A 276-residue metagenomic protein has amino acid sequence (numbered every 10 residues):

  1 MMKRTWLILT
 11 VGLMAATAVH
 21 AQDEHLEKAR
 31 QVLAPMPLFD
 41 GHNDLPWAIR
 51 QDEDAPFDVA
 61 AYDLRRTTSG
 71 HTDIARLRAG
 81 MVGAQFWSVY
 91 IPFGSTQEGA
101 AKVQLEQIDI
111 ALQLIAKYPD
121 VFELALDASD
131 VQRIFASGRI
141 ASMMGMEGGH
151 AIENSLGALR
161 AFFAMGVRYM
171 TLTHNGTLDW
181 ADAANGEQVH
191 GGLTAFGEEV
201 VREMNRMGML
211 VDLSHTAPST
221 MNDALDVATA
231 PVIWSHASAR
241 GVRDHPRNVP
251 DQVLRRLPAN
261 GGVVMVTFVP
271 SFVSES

Functional and structural regions predicted by a protein language model:
M1, A16-Q22, R30, T229: Intrinsic disorder/low-complexity segments
M1-L7: Bacterial N-terminal signal peptides that target proteins for export
I8-A16: Bacterial N-terminal signal peptides
H20-H190, D244-S276: N-terminal hydrophobic targeting/anchoring segments and the immediately downstream early-domain regions of hydrolases
F196-R202, R206-S276: Catalytic pocket-lining loop regions of alpha/beta-barrel enzymes, especially the amidohydrolase/enolase/GH5 lineages
